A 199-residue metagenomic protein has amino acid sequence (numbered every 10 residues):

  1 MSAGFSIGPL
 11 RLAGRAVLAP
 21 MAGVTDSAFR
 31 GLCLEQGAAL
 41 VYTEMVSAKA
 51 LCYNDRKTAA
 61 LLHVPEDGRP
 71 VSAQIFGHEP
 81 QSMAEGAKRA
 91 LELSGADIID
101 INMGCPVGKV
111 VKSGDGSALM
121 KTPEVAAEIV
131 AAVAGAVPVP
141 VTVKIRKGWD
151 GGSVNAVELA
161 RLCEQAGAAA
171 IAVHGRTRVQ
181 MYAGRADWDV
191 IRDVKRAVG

Functional and structural regions predicted by a protein language model:
M1-G199: Flavin-dependent oxidoreductase catalytic cores
